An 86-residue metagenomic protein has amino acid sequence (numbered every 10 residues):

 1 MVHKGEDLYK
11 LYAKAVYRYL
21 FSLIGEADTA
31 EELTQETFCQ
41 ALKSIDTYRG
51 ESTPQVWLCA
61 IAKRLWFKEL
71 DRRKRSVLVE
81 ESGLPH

Functional and structural regions predicted by a protein language model:
M1-R18, E31, P54: A short, charge-rich alpha-helical start-of-domain segment used by transcription regulators
V16, L20, A41, I45 (+1 more regions): Hydrophobic recognition helices of helix-based DNA-binding modules
R18, E32-C39, S52-R64: Structural recognition of an alpha-helix C-terminal capping motif at a helix-to-coil junction
G25-A27: Short loop-to-helix capping motifs
T47, K63-E81: Arg/Lys-rich amphipathic alpha helix in sigma70-family domain 2
S82-H86: Acidic, proline/glycine-rich intrinsically disordered inter-domain spacer in sigma factors
